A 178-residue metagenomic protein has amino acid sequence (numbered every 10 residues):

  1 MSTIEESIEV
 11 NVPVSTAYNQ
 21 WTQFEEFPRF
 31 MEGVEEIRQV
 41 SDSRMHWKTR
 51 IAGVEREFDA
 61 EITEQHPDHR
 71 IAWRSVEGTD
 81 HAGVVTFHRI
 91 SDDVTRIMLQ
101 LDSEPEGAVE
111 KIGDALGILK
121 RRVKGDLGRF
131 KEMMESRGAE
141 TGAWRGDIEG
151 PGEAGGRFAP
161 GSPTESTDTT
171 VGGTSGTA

Functional and structural regions predicted by a protein language model:
M1, G53-E55, G78-D80: Glycine-centered tight beta-turn/hairpin loop motif at sheet-sheet or coil-to-beta transitions
M1-R44, R129, E135, E149 (+1 more regions): Hydrophobic ligand-binding cavity/cleft-lining segments
T3-S7, R44, E57, R70 (+2 more regions): Intrinsic-disorder/low-complexity, polar/charged segments enriched in Ser/Thr/Lys/Arg/Asp/Glu/Gln
Q39-H46, Q65-W73: Short, hydrophobic/aromatic-rich segments at coil-to-beta transitions
I51-V54, E104-R122, R145-T170, T174-T177: Alpha-helical membrane-targeting segments
T63-E64, R74-G128, E132, S136 (+1 more regions): Beta-strand/loop substructures that line and gate deep hydrophobic ligand-binding cavities in soluble
